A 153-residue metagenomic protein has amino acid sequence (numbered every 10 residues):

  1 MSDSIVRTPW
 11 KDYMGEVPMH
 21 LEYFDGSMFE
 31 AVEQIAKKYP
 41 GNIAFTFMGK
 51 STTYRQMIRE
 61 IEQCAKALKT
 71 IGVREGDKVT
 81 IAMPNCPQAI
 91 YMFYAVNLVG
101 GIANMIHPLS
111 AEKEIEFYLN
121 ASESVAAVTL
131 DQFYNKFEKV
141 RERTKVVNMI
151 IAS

Functional and structural regions predicted by a protein language model:
M1-D25: Flexible, non-catalytic linker and terminal segments flanking ANL/adenylate-forming cores
M1-I5, W10, I81-P84, A103-S110: Short low-complexity stretches enriched in small and charged residues
P9-D12, A31, K136: Exposed alpha-helical structural elements
E16-M19, M48-K50, G76-K78, G101 (+1 more regions): A short, structure-level motif marking secondary-structure boundaries and short turns
E22-F24, E33, G41-C86, I90-Y94 (+1 more regions): Conserved AMP-binding/adenylate-forming core of the ANL superfamily
M28: Conserved donor sugar-nucleotide recognition element shared by glycan-biosynthetic enzymes
L98-S153: Structural core segment of the AMP-binding/adenylate-forming
